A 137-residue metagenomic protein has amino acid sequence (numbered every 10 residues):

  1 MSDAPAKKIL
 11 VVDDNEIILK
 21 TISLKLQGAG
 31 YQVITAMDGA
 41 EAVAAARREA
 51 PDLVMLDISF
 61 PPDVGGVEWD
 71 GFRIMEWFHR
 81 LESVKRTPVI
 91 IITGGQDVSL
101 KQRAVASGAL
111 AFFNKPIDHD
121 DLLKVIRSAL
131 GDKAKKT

Functional and structural regions predicted by a protein language model:
M1-L10, D120-T137: Non-catalytic signal-transmission and effector/linker regions of two-component phosphorelay proteins
E16-I34, A129: Two-component/phosphorelay signaling modules centered on CheY-like receiver
A36-A40: Conserved Asp/Asn-Gly motif in the active-site loop of CheY-like receiver
A44, G65-K85: Short amphipathic alpha-helix used as the core "switch/output" element in two-component signaling
E49-P61: Active-site beta3 strand of CheY-like receiver
A50-D52, E82-P88: His-Asp phosphorelay/catalytic-motif detector in bacterial-type signaling
R73, Q96-N114, K124: Alpha4 helix (beta4-alpha4-beta5 surface) of REC/receiver domains from two-component response regulators
